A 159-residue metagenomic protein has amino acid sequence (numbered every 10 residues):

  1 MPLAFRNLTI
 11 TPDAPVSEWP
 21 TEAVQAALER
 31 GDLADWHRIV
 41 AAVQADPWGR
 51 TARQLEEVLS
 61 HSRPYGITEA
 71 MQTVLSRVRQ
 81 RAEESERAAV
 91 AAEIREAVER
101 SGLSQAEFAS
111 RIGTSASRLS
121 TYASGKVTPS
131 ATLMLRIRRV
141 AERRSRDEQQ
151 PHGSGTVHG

Functional and structural regions predicted by a protein language model:
M1-Q54: DNA-contacting interfaces and partner/effector-binding or oligomerization modules in DNA-centric proteins
R38-Q80: Interaction interfaces in information-processing and related assembly proteins
Q72-R100: A short, Lys/Arg-rich alpha-helix, primarily the initiator
T73, R77, T128-Q149: DNA major-groove recognition helix of helix-turn-helix/homeodomain DNA-binding modules
I94, Q105, A116: Helix-turn-helix DNA-binding elements, focusing on the entry/boundary residues of the two helices that contact DNA
S104-S110, L119: Short alpha-helical "recognition helix" segments of helix-turn-helix
G113-T128: Recognition helix of helix-turn-helix/homeodomain-like DNA-binding domains that insert into the DNA major groove
P151-G159: Short, charged recognition helix plus adjacent turn of helix-turn-helix-like nucleic-acid-binding domains
